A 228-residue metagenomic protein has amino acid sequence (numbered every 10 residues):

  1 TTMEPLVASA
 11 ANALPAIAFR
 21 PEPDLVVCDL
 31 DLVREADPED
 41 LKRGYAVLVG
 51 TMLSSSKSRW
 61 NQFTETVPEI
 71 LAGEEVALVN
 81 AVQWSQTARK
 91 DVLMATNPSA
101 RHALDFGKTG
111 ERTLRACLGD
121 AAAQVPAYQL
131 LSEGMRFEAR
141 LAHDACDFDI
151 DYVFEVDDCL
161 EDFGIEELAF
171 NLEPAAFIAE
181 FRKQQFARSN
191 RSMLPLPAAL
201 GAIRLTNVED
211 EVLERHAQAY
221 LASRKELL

Functional and structural regions predicted by a protein language model:
T1-A72: A glycine/threonine-rich phosphate-anchoring loop and its flanking beta-alpha core in nucleotide/phosphate-binding
N12-A13, L118-G119, F181-R182: Glycine-rich, charged/polar anion/phosphate-binding loops that engage phosphate groups from diverse ligands
D24-V26, Q129-L130, M135, S192-L194: Structural motif
A36, R115, T206: Active-site-proximal flexible loops/turns
A46-L48, K57, I150-L228: C-terminal charged capping/lid subdomain of soluble metabolic enzymes
L53, K57-N61, L71, E75 (+4 more regions): Residue-level signal for secondary-structure boundary elements
E69-A175: Active-site segments that bind and position negatively charged phosphate/pyrophosphate groups
